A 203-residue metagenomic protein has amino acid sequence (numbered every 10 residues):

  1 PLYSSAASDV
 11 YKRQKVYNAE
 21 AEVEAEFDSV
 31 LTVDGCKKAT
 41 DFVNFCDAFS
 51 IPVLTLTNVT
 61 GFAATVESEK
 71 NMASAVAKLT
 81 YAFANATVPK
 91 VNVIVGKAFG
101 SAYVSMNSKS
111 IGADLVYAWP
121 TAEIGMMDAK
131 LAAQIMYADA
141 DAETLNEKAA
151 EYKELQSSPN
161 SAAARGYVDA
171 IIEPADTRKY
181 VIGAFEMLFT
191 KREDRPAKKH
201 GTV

Functional and structural regions predicted by a protein language model:
P1-D9: Extracellular interaction modules
S8, K12-V203: Ligand-binding clefts of soluble mixed alpha/beta catalytic domains
